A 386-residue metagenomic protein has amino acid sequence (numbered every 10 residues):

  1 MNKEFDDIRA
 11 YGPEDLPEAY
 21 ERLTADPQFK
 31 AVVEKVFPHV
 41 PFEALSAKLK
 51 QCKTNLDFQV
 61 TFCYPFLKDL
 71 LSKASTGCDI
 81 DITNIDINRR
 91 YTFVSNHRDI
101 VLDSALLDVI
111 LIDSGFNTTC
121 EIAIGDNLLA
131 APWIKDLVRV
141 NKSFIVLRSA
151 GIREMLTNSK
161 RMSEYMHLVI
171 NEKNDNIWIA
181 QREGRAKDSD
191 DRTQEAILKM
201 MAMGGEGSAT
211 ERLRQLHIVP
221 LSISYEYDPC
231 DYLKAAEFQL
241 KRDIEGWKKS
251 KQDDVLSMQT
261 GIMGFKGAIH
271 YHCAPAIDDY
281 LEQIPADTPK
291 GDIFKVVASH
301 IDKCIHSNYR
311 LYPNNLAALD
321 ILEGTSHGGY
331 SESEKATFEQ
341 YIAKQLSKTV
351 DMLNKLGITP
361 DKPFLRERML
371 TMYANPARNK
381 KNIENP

Functional and structural regions predicted by a protein language model:
M1-Y91, H97-D108, I112, T119 (+3 more regions): Membrane-anchoring hydrophobic helices of lipid-metabolizing enzymes
E4, E14, E18-E21, E34 (+17 more regions): Glutamate identity and glutamate-enriched acidic tracts
A25, F29, F37-P41, T83 (+11 more regions): Short, surface-exposed, charged/polar-biased interaction segments
L56, P65-I277, L346-M352: Soluble catalytic domains of membrane acyltransferases
E226-C230, K234, F238-K251, L256 (+1 more regions): Long, C-terminal catalytic modules of enzymes
H300-P386: Accessory, non-catalytic peripheral segments of nucleic-acid enzymes
